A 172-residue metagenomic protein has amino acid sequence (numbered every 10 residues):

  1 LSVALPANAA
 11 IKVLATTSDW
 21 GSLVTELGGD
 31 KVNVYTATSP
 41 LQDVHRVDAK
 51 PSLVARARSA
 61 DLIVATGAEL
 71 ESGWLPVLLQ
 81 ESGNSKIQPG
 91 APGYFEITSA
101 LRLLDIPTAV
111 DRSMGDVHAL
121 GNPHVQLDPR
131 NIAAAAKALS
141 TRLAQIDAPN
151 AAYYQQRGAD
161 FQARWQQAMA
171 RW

Functional and structural regions predicted by a protein language model:
L5, A9-W172: Extracytoplasmic metal-acquisition and chelation regions
